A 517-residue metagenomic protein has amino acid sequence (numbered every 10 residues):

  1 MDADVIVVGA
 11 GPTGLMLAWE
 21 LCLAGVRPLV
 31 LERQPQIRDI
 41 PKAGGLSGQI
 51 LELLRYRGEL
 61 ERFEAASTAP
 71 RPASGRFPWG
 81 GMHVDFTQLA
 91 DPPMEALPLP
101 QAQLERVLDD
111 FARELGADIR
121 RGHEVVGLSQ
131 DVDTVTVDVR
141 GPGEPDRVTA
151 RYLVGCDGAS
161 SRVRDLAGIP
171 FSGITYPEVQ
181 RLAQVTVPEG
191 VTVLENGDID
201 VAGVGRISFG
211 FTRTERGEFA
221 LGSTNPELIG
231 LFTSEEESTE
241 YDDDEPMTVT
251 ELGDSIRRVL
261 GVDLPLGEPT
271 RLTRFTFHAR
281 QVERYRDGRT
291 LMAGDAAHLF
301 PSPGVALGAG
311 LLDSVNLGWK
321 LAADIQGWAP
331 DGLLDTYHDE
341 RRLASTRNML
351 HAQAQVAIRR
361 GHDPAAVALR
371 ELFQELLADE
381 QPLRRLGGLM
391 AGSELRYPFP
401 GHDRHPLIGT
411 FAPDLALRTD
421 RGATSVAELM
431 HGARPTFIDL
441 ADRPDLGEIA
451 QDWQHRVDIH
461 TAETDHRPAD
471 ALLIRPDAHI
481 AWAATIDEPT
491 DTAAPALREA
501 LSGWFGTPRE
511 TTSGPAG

Functional and structural regions predicted by a protein language model:
M1-A368, Q374-A378, T511-G517: Core Rossmann-like FAD-binding/catalytic domain of the broad FAD-dependent monooxygenase superfamily
G210, E218-G222, T424-L429, D470-L472: Short, surface-exposed beta-strand/loop micro-motifs that present aromatic residues
F275-M292, A296-H298, I408-H431, D465: FAD-binding beta-loop-beta segment adjacent to the flavin cofactor pocket
A297, A471-A481: Short, glycine-anchored, charge-dense loop/turn motifs used at functional sites
A323-P435, L440-D452, P468-A469, W482-D487 (+2 more regions): C-terminal helical "tail/cap" subdomain of flavin- and related membrane-associated enzymes
H455-E463: Thiol-based oxidoreductase modules, predominantly thioredoxin-like and allied folds used for disulfide exchange
